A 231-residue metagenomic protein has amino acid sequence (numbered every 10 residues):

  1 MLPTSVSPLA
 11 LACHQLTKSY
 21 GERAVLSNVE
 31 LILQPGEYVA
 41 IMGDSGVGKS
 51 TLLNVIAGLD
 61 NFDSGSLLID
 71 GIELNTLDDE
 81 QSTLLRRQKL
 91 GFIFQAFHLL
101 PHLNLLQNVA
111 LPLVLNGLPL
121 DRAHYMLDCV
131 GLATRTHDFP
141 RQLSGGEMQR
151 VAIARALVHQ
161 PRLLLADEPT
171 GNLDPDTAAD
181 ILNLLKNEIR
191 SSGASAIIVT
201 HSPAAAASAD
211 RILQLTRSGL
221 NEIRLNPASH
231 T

Functional and structural regions predicted by a protein language model:
M1-T17, N221-T231: ABC-family P-loop ATPase nucleotide-binding domain
L9-A209, Q214-T216: ABC family nucleotide-binding domain
